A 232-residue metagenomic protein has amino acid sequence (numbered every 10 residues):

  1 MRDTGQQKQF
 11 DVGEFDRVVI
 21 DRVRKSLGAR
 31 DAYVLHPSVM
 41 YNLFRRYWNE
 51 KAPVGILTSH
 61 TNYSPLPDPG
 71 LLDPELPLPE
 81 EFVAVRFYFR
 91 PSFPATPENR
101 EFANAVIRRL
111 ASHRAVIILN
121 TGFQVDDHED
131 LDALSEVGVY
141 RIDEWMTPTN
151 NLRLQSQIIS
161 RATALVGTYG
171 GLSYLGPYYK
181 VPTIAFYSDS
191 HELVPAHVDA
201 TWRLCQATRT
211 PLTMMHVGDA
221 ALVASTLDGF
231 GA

Functional and structural regions predicted by a protein language model:
M1-R2, L119, T168, I184-D189: Generic beta-sheet signal
Q7-Y88: A nucleotide-sugar donor-handling region in carbohydrate enzymes
V85-R90, N104-N151: Catalytic donor nucleotide-activated moiety binding site of glycosyltransferases and closely related
R90-R100: A short, glycine/small-residue-rich beta-strand->loop->alpha-helix junction that serves as a flexible
Q124, G171-S173: Alpha-helix capping/helix-boundary segments
Q155: Acidic, amphipathic alpha-helical patches
S160-V166: Acidic donor-binding loop of glycosyltransferase active sites
S173-A232: Nucleotide-sugar donor-binding patch of glycosyltransferase catalytic domains
